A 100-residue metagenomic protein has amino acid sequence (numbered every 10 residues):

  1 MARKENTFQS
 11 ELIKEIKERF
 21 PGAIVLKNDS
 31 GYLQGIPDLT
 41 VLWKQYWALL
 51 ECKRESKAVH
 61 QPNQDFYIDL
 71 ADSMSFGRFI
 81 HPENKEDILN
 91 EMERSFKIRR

Functional and structural regions predicted by a protein language model:
M1-R100: Catalytic phosphate/metal-binding cores of nucleic-acid and nucleotide-processing enzymes, i.e., regions that mediate
